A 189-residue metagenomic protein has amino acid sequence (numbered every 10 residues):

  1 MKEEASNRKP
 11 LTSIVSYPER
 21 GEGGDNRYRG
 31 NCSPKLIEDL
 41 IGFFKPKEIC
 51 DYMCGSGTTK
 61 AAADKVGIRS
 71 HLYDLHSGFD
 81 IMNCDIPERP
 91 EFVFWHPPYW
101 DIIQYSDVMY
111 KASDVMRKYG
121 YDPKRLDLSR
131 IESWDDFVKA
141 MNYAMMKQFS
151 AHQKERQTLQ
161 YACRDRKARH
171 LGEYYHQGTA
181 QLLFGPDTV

Functional and structural regions predicted by a protein language model:
M1-V189: Class I S-adenosyl-L-methionine-dependent methyltransferase catalytic core
